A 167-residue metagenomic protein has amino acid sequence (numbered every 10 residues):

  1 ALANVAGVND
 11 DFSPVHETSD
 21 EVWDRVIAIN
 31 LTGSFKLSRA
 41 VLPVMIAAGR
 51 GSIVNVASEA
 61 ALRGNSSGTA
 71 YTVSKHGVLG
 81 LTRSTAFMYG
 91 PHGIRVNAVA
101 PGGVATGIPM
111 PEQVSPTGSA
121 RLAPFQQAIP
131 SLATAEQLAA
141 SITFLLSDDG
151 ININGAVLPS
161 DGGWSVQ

Functional and structural regions predicted by a protein language model:
L2, G90, R95, I153-G155: Short, small/polar-rich loop/turn modules that mediate ligand/substrate recognition or access, typified
S13-V15, S19-I27, A123: Substrate-binding pocket helix/loop in short-chain dehydrogenase/reductase
F35, L132-S160, S165: C-terminal substrate-recognition "lid" of short-chain dehydrogenase/reductases
S38, S74, T82: Active-site helix of classical SDR
P43, F87-P91, I151: Alpha-helical segment proximal to the catalytic Tyr-Lys
S58: Residue(s) in the substrate-gating loop at a strand-loop-helix junction that position the organic substrate next
P91, G102-Q127: A glycine/serine/threonine-rich, flexible loop-to-helix segment that serves as the NAD(P) cofactor-binding "lid"
